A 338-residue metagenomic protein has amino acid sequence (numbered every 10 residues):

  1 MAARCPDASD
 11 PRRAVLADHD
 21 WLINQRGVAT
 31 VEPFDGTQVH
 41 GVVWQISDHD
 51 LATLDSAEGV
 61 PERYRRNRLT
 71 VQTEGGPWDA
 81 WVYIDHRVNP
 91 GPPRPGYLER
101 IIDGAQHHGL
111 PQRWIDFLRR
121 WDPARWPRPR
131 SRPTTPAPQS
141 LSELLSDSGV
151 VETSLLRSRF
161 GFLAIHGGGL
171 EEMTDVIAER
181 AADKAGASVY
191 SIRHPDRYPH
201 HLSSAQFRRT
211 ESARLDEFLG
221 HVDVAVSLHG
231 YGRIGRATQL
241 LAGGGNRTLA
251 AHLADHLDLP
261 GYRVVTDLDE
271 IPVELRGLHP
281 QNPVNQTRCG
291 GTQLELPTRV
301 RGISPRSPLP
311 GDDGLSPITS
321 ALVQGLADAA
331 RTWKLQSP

Functional and structural regions predicted by a protein language model:
M1, S47, P95, L110-P111 (+4 more regions): General structural signal for secondary-structure boundaries
A2-R130: Glycine-aromatic micro-motifs
R130-P338: N-terminal catalytic or cofactor-binding beta/alpha core of small enzyme domains
